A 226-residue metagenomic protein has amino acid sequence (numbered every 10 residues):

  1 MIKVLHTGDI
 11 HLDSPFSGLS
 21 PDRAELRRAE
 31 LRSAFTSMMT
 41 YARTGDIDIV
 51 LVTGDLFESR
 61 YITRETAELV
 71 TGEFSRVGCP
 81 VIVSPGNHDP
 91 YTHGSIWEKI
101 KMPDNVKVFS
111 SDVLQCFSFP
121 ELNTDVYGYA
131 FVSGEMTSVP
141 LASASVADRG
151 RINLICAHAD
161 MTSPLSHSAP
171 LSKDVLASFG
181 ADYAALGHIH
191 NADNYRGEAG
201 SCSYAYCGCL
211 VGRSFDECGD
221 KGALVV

Functional and structural regions predicted by a protein language model:
M1-E68: N-terminal active-site segment of His-dependent metallophosphoesterases
I49, E58-A205, C209-K221: His/Asp/Glu-rich metal-coordinating catalytic cores of metallo-dependent phosphodiesterases/hydrolases acting on
